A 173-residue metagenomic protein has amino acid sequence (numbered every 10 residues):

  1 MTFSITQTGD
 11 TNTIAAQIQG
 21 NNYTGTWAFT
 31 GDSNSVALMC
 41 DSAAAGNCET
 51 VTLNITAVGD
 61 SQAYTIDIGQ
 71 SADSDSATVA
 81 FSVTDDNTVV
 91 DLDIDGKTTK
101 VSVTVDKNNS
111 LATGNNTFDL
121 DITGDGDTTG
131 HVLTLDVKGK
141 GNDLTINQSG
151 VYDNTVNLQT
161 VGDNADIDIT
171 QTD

Functional and structural regions predicted by a protein language model:
M1-D173: Low-complexity repeat regions of mature extracellularly deployed or surface/particle-associated proteins
